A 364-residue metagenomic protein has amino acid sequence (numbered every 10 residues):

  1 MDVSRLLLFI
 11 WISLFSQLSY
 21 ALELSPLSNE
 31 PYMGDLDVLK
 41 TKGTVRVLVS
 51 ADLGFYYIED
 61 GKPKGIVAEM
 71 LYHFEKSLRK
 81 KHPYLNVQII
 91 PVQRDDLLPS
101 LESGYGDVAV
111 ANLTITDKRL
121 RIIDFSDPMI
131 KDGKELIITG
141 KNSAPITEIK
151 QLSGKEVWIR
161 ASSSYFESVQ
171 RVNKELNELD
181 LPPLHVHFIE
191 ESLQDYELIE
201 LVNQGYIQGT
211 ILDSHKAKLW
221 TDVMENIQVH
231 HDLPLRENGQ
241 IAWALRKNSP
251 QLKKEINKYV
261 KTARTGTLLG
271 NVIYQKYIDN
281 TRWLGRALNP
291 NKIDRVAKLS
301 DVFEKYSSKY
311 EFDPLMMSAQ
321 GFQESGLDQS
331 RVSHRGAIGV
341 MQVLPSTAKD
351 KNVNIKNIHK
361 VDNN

Functional and structural regions predicted by a protein language model:
S16-L18: N-terminal signal peptide c-region/cleavage motif recognized by signal peptidases
L22-L113, D117-R121, F188-L193, I256: Extracytoplasmic small-molecule ligand-binding "clamshell" domains of the periplasmic binding protein/Venus flytrap
L22-V38, G65-L78, G140-F166, S214-K216 (+2 more regions): Extended ligand-binding regions for polar small-molecule ligands
R46-F55, G61-K80, G133-L193, P290-V302: Bilobed "Venus flytrap"/periplasmic-binding protein-like clamshell domains and structurally analogous long
D96-E102, V110-I122, S168-N177, E200-E237: A ligand-binding cleft/hinge motif common to bilobed small-molecule-binding domains
I123-I137, Q151, E225, H231-Q240: Short Pro/Gly-enriched coil loops immediately N-terminal to beta-strands
I278-G326: Export/targeting segments at the very N-terminus of extracytoplasmic proteins
S330, H334-N354, N364: Substrate-binding/active-site groove segments that recognize and process beta-1,4-linked N-acetyl-hexosamine
